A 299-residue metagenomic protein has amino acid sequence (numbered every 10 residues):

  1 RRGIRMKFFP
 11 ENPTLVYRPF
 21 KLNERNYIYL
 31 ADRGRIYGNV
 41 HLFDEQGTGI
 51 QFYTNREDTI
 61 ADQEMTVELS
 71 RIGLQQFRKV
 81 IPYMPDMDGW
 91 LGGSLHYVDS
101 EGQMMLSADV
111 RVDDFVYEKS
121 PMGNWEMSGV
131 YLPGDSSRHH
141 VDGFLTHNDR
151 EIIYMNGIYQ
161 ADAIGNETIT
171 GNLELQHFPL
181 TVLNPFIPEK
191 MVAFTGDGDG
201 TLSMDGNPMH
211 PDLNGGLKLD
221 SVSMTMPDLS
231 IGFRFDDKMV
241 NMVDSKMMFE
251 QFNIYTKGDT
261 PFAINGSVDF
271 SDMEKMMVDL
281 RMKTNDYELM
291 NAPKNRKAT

Functional and structural regions predicted by a protein language model:
R1-S94, S100-T201, P208-T299: Interface amphipathic segments
